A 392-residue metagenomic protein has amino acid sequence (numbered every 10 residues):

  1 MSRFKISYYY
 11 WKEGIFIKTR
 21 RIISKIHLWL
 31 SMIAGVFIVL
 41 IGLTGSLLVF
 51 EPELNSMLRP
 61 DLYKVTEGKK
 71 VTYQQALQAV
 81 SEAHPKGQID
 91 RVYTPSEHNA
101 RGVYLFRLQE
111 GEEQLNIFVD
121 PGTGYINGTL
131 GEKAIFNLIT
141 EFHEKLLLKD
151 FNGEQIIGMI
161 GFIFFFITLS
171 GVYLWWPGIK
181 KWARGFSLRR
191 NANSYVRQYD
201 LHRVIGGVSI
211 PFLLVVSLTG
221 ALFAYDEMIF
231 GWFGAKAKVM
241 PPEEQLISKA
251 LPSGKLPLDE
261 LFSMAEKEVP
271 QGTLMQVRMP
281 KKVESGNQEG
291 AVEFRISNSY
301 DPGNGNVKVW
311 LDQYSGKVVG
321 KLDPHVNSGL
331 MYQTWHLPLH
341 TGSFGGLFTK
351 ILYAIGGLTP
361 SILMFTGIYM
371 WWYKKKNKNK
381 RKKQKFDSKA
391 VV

Functional and structural regions predicted by a protein language model:
S2-V392: Conserved histidines in hydrophobic membrane contexts and catalytic metal-binding motifs
